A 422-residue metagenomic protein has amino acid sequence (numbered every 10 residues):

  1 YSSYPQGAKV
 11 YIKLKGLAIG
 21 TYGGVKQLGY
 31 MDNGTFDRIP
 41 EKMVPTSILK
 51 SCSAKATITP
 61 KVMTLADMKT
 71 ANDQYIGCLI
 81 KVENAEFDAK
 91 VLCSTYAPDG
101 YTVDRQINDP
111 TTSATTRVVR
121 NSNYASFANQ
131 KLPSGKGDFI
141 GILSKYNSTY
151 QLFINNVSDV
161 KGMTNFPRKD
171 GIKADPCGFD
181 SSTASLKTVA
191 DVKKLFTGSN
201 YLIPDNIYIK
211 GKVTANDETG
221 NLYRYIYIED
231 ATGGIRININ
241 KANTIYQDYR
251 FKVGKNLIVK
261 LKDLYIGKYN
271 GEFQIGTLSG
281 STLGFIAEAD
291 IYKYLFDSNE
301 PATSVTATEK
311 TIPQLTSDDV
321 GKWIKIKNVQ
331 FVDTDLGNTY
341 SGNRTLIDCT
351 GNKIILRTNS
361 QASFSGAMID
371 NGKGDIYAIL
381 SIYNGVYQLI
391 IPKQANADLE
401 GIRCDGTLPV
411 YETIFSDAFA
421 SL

Functional and structural regions predicted by a protein language model:
Y1-F415: OB-fold nucleic-acid-binding modules
A420-L422: Short, tryptophan-glycine- and acidic/Ser/Thr-enriched carbohydrate-recognition patches
